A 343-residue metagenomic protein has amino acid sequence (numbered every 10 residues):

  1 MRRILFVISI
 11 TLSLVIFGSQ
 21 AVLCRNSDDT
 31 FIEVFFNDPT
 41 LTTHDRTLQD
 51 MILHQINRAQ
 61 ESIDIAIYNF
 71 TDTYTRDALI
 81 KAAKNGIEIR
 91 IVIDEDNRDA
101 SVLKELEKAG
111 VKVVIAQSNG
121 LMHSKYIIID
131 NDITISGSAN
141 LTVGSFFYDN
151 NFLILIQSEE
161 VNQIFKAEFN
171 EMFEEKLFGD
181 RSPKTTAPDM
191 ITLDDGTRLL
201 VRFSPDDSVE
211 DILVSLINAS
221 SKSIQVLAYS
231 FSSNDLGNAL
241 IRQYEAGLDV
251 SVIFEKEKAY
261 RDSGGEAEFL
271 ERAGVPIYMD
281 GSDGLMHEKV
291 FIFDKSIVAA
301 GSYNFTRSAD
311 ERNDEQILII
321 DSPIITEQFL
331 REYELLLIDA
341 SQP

Functional and structural regions predicted by a protein language model:
R2-V114, G120-L121, I128-P343: Charged, low-complexity intrinsically disordered terminal segments
